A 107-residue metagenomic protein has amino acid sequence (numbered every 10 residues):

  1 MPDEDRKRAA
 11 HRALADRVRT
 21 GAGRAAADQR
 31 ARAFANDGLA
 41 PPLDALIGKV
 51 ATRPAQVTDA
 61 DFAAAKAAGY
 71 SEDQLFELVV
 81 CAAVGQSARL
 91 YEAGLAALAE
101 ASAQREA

Functional and structural regions predicted by a protein language model:
M1-A107: Hydrophobic alpha-helical segments
